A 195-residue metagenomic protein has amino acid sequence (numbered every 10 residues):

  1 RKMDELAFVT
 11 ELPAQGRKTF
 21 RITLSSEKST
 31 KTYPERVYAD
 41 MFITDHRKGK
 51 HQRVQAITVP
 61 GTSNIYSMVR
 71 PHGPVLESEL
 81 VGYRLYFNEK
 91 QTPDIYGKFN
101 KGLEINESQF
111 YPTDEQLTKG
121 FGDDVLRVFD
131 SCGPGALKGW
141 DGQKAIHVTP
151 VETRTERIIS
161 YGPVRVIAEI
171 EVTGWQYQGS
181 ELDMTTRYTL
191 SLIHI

Functional and structural regions predicted by a protein language model:
R1-I65, P71-G73: Alpha-mannosidase-like glycoside hydrolase catalytic domains involved in N-glycan trimming, generalizing to other
D4-F8, L76-S78, V166-E171: Generic recognition of long tandem-repeat/solenoid scaffolds
L24, F87-E89, V172-G174: A mature extracytoplasmic/lumenal domain signature
E27-S29, L76-E77, V81-L85, K90-I95: Primarily extracytoplasmic ectodomains and periplasmic/lumenal surface modules that are beta-strand-rich
S67-P71, L76-E79, Y161-P163, E181: Short, surface-exposed loop/turn motifs at beta-strand boundaries within globular domains
N100-E115: Acidic, aromatic-enriched beta-alpha/helix-loop junctions
Q116-S191: Extended, loop-rich substrate-binding clefts of extracytoplasmic carbohydrate-active enzymes
H194-I195: Conserved small/polar residues in nucleotide/adenosyl-binding loops
